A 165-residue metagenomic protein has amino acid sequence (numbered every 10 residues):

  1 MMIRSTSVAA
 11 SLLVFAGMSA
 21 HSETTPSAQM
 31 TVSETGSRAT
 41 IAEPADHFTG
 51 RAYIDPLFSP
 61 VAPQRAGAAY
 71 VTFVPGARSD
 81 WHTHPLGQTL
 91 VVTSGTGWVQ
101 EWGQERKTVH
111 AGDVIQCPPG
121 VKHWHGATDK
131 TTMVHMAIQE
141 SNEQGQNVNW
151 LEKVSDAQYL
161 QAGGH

Functional and structural regions predicted by a protein language model:
M1-V8: Bacterial N-terminal signal peptides that target proteins for export
A9-G17: Bacterial N-terminal signal peptides
H21-R65, N147-H165: A short, N-terminal "cap"/entry segment at the start of jelly-roll beta-barrel domains of the cupin/DSBH fold
Y70-V74, T83-V99, I138-E140: Short, conserved beta-strand element in jelly-roll/cupin
S79-W81, V99-Q100, K122-T128: Short beta-strand His + acidic residue motifs that chelate non-heme Fe in jelly-roll/DSBH and cupin folds
G103-G120: Short acidic-glycine-tyrosine-enriched beta hairpin
K130-N149: A short hydrophobic beta-strand segment most commonly corresponding to one strand of the jelly-roll/cupin
